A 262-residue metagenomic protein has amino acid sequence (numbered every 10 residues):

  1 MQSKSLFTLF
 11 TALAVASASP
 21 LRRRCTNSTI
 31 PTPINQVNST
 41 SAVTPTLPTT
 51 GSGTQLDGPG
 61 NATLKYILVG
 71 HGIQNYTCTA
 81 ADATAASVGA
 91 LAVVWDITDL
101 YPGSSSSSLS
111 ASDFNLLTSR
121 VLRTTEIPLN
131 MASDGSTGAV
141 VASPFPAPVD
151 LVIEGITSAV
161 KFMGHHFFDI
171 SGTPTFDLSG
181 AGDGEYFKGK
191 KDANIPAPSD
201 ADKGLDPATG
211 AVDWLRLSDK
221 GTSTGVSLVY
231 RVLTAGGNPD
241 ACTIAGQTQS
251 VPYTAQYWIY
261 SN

Functional and structural regions predicted by a protein language model:
M1-R24: Fungal secretory targeting signals
L21-I73, D82-N262: Primary mode marks residue(s) on the alpha4-beta5-alpha5 output face of response regulator receiver
